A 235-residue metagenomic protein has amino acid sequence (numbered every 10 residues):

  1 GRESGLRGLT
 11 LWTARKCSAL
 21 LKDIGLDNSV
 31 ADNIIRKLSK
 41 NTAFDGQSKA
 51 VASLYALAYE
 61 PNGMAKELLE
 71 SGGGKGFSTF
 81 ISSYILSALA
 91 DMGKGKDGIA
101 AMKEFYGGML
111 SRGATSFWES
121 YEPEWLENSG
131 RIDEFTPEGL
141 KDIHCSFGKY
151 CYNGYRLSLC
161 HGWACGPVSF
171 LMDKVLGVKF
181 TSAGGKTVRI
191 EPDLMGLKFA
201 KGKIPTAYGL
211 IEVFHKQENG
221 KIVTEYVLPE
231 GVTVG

Functional and structural regions predicted by a protein language model:
G1-D142: Catalytic cores of carbohydrate-active enzymes
N33, A100-G235: Non-catalytic C-terminal accessory modules of carbohydrate-active enzymes
